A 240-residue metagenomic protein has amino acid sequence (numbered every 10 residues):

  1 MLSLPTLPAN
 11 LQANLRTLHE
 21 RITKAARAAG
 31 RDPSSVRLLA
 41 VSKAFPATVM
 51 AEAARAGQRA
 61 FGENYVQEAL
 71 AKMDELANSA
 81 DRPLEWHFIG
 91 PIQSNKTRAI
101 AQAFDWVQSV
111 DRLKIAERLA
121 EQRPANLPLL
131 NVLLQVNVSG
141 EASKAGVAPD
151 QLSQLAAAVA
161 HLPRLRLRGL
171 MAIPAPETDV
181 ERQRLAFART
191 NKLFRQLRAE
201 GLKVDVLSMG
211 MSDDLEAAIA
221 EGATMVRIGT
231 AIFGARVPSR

Functional and structural regions predicted by a protein language model:
M1-D213, I219-E221, A235: Conserved alpha/beta-domain cores
A223-R240: Gly/Pro- and small hydrophobic-enriched strand-loop and loop-to-helix capping segments that sit at the rims
